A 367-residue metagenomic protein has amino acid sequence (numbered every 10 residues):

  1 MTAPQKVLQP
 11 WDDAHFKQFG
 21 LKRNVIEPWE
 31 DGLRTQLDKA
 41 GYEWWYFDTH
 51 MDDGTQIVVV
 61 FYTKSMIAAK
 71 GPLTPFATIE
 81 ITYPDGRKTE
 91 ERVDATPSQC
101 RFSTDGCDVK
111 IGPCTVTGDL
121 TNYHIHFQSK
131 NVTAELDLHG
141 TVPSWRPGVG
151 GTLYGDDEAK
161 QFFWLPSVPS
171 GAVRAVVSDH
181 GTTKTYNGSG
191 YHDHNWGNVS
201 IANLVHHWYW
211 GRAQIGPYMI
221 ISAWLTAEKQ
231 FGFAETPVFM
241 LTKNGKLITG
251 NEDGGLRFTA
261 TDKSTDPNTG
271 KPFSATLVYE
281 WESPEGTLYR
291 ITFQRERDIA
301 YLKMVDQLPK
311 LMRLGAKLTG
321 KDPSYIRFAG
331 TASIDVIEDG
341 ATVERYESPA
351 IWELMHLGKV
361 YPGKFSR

Functional and structural regions predicted by a protein language model:
M1-R367: Structured soluble/peripheral alpha/beta segments that form catalytic or ligand/cofactor-binding pockets
